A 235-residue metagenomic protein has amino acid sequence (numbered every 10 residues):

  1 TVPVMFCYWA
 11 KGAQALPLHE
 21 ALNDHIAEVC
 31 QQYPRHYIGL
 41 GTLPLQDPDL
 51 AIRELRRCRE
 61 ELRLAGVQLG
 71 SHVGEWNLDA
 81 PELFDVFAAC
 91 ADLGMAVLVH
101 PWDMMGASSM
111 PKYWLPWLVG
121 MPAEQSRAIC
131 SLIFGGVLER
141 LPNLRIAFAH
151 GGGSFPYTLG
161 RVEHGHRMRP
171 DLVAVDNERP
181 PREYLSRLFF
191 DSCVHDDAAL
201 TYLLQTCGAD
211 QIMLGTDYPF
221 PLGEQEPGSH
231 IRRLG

Functional and structural regions predicted by a protein language model:
V2, S71, T216-Y218: Short secondary-structure boundary segments
V4-G136: Active-site gating/metal-coordination segments in enzymes
W114-I133, L141, R145-G235: H/E-rich (His + Asp/Glu) clusters that bind or coordinate divalent metals
